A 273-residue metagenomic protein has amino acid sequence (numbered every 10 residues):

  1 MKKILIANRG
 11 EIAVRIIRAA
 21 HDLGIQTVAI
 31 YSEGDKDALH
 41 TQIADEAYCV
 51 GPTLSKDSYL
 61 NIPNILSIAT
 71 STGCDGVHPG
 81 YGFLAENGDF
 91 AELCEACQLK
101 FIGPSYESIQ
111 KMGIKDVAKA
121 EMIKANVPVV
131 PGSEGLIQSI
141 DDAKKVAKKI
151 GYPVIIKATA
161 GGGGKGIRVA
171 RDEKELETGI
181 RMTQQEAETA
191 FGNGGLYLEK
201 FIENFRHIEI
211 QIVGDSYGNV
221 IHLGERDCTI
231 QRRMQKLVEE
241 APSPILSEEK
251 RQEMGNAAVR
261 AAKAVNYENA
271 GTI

Functional and structural regions predicted by a protein language model:
M1-I273: N-terminal beta-alpha lobe that positions the nucleotide/phosphoryl donor in ATP/NTP-coupled carboxylate activation
